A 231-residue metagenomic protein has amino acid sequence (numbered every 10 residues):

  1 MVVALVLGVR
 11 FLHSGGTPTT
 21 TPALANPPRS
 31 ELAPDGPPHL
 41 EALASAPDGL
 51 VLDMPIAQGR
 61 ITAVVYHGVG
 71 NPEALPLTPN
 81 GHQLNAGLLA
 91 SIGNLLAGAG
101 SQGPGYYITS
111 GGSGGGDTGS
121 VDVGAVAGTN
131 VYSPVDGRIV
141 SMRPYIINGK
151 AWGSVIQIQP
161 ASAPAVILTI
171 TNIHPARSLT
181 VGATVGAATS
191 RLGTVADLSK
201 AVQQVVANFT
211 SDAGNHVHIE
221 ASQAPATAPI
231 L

Functional and structural regions predicted by a protein language model:
M1-N130, P134, A228-I230: Polar/charged, compositionally biased leader and regulatory segments
G112, V126-G128, I147, Q159 (+1 more regions): Residues embedded in well-ordered secondary-structure elements
G116-S120, V126, P134, A151-V155 (+2 more regions): Extracytoplasmic
S120, Y132, V140-S141, G186 (+1 more regions): Hydrophobic beta-strand signal
G124-V126, N172-P175: Second-shell loop/turn segments in exported
G128-T129, M142, T180-V181: Short loop/turn microsegments at loop-to-beta-strand junctions
S133-H174: Zn2+-dependent peptidoglycan hydrolase active-site motif and core
A151-Q159, P175-L231: Conserved, short, structured surface segments that act as functional micro-motifs
